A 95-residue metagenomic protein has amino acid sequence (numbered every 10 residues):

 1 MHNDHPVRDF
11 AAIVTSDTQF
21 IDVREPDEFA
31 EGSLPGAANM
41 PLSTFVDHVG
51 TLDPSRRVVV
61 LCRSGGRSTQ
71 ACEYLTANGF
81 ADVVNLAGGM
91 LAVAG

Functional and structural regions predicted by a protein language model:
M1-Q19, V23-V59, G66-G95: Rhodanese-like catalytic fold shared by cysteine-dependent sulfurtransferases and DSP/PTP-type phosphatases
